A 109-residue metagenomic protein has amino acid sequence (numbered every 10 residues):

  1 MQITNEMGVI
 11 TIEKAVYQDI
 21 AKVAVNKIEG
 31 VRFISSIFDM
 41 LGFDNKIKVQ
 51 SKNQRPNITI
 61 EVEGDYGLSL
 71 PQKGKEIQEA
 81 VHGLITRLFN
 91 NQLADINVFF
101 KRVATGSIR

Functional and structural regions predicted by a protein language model:
Q2-T4, K14, G42, K46-K48: Extended, well-folded interaction surfaces typified by the phenylalanyl-tRNA synthetase beta subunit core
I12-D19: Solvent-exposed, low-complexity, repeat-rich "mucin-like" stalks and linkers
I20, A24-I28, A80, L84: Generic non-transmembrane alpha-helical segments
V25-I34, N91: Short acidic amphipathic segments
R32-E63, F100-V103: Short edge beta-strands and adjacent turn/loop segments
G64-Y66, I85-R87, R102-A104: Beta-strand elements of well-folded, non-transmembrane domains
L70-N90: Short, non-transmembrane amphipathic alpha-helical segments
Q92-R109: Short, highly charged C-terminal tails/helix-capping segments
